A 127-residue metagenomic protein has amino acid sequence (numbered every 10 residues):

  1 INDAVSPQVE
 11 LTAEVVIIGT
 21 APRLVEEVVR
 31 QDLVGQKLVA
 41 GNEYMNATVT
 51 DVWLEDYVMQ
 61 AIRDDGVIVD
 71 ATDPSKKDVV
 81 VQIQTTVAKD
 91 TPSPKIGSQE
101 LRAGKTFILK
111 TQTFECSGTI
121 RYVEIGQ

Functional and structural regions predicted by a protein language model:
I1-Q127: Beta-strand/loop-dominated core regions that host nucleotide or nucleotide-derived cofactor-binding catalytic loops
